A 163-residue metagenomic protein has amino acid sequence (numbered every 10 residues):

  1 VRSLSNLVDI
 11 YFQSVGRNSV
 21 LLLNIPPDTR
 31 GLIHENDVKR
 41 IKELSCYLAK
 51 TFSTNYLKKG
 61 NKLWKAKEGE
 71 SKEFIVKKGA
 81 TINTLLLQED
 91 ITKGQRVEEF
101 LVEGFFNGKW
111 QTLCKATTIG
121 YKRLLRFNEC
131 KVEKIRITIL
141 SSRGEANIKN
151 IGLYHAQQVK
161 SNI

Functional and structural regions predicted by a protein language model:
V1-S5, R30-E35, K93: Acidic-and-aromatic substrate-binding clefts and catalytic sites of carbohydrate-active enzymes
R2-S14, G69-S71: A short, acidic, amphipathic alpha-helical segment used as a generic capping/interface helix at domain edges
Y11-K39: Aromatic/acidic polysaccharide-binding cleft in carbohydrate-active enzymes
N36-Y47, T51-I163: Aromatic, loop-rich ligand-recognition surfaces of beta-strand-rich domains
